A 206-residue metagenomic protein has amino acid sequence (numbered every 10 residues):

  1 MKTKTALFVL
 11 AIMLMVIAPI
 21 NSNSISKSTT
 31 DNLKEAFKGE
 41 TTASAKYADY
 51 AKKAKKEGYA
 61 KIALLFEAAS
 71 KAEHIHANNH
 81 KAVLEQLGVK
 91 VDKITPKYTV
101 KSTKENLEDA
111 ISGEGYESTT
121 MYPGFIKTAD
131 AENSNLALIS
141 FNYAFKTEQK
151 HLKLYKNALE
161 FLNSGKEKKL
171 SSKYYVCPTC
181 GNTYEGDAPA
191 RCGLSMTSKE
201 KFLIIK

Functional and structural regions predicted by a protein language model:
M1-S22: N-terminal export/membrane-targeting signals
N21-K206: Non-heme di-metal
